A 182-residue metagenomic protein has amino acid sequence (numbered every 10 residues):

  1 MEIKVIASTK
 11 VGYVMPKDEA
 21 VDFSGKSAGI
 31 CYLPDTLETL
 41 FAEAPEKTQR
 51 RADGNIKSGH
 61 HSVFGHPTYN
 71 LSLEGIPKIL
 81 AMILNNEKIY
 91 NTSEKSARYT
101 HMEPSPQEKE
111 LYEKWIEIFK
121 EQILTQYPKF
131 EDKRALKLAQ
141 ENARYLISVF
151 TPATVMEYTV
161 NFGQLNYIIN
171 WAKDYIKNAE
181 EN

Functional and structural regions predicted by a protein language model:
M1-N182: Family-specific signature for flavin-dependent thymidylate synthase
